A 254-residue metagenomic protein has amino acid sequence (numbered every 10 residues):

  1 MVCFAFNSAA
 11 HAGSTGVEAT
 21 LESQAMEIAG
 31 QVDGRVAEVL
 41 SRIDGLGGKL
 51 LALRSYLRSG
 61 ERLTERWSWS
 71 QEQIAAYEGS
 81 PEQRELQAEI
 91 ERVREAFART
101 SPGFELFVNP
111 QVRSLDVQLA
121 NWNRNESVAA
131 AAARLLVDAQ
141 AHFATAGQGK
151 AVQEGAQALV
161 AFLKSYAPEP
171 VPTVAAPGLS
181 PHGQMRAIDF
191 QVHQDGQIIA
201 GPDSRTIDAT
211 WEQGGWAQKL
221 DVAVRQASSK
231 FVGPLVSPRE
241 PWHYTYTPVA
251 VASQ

Functional and structural regions predicted by a protein language model:
M1-A5: Bacterial N-terminal signal peptides
A10-A12: Boundary at the C-terminal end of the N-terminal hydrophobic targeting segment
G16-A250: Cell-envelope/glycan interface and biosynthesis
S253-Q254: A hydrophobic membrane-anchoring alpha-helix module
